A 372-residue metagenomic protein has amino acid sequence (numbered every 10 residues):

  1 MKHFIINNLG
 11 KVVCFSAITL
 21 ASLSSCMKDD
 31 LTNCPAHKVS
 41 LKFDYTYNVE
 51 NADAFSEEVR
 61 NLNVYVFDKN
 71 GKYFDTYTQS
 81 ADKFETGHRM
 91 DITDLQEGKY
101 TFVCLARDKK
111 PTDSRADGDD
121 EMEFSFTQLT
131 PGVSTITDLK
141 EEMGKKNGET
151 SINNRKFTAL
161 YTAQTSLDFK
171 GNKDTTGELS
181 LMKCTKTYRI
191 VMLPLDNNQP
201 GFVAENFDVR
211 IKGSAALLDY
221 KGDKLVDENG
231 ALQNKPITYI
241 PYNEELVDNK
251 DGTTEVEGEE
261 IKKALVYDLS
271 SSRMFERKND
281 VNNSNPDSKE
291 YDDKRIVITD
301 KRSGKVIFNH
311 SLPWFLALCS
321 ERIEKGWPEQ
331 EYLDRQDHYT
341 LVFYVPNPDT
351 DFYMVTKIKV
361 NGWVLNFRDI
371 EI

Functional and structural regions predicted by a protein language model:
K2-F4, S16-T46: Bacterial Sec-dependent N-terminal signal peptides
T32-V49, M182-L195: A short, Gly/Thr-enriched small/hydrophobic beta-strand-prone motif that recurs across taxa
N33-H37, S56, D94-G98, G171-K173 (+3 more regions): Solvent-exposed loop and beta-edge segments used for protein-protein assembly and interaction
N51-E58, N197-E205: A short beta-turn/strand-edge loop motif at beta-sheet boundaries
L62-A116, G201-E324: Tryptophan-paired
Y73-K183: Short, low-hydrophobicity acidic/polar segments
G132-K183, L312-I372: Extracellular beta-sheet/turn segments enriched in Thr/Pro/Gly and aliphatic residues
